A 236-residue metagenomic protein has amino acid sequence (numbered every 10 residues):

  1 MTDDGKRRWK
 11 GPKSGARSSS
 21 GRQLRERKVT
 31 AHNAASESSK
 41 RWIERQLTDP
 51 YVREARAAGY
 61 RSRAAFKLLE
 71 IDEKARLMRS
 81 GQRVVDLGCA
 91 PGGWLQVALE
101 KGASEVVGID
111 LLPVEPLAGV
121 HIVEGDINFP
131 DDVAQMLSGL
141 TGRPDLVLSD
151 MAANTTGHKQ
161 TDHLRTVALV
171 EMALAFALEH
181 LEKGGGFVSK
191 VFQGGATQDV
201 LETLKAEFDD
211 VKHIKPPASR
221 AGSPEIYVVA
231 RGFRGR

Functional and structural regions predicted by a protein language model:
T2-S80: Class I SAM-dependent methyltransferase Rossmann-like catalytic core, especially the SAM/SAH-binding loop
S80-A90: Conserved class I S-adenosyl-L-methionine
P91-G102: Conserved SAM-binding loop of SAM-dependent methyltransferases across substrates and taxa, primarily the Class I
E105-D110: Conserved SAM-binding motif I beta-strand of class I
L111-T156: S-adenosyl-L-methionine
V167-K183: A short glycine-rich, Lys/Arg-flanked "PGG" loop and its adjoining helix->strand segment in the class I
G184-V191: Conserved beta-strand signature within the Rossmann-like core of class I S-adenosyl-L-methionine
Q193-R236: Class I S-adenosyl-L-methionine
